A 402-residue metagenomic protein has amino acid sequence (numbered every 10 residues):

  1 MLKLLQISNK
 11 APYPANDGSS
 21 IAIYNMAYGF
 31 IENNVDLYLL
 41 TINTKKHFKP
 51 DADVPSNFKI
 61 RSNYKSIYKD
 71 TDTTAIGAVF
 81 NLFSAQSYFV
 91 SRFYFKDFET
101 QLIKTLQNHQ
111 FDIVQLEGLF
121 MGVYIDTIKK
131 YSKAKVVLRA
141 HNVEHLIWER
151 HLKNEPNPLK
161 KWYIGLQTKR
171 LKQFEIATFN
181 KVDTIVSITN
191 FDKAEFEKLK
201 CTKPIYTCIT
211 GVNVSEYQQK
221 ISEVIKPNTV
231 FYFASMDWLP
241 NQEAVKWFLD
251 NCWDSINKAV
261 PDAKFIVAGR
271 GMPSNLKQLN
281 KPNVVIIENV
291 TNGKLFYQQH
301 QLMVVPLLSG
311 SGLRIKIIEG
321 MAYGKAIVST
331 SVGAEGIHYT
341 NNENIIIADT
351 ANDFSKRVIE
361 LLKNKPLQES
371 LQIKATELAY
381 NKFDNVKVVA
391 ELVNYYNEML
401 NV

Functional and structural regions predicted by a protein language model:
M1-Y64, H109, S255: N-terminal subdomain of nucleotide-sugar transferases
N9, I76-Y88, V136-Q173, S235: Acceptor-binding helix/loop patch of EC 2.4 sugar-transfer enzymes, predominantly nucleotide-sugar-dependent
K135, G165-T168, K172-Q219: Donor nucleotide-sugar binding/catalytic pocket of nucleotide-sugar-dependent glycosyltransferases
D183, Q298-G312, Y323-A326: Acidic donor-binding loop of glycosyltransferase active sites
T207-Q299: Conserved catalytic-core segment of nucleotide-activated headgroup transferases in glycan assembly
K316-E319, A326-T330: Short hydrophobic beta-strand element within catalytic cores of glycosyltransferases and related nucleotide-activated
I345-N352, E360-P366: Conserved acidic donor-binding segment of nucleotide-sugar-dependent glycosyltransferases
L367-K382, V388-N394: A short, well-ordered alpha-helix in the C-terminal region of glycosyltransferases
